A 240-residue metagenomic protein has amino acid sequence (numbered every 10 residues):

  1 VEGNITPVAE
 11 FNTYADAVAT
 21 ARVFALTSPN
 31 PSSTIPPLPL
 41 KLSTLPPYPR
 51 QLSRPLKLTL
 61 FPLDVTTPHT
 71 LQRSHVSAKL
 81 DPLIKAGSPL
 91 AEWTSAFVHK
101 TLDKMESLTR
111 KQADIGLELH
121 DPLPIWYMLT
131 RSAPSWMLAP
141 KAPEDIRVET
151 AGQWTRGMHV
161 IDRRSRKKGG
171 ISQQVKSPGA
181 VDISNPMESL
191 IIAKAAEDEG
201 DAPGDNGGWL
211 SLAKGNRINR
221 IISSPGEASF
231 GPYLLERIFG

Functional and structural regions predicted by a protein language model:
V1, L26, L63-D64: Fold-independent oxyanion-binding glycine-rich loops and adjacent beta-strand/coil segments at enzyme active sites
V1-P7: Class I SAM-dependent methyltransferase SAM-binding "motif I" and its flanking Rossmann-like core
P7-N30: Conserved, well-structured core segments that form the ligand-binding/active-site neighborhood of functional domains
Y14, S33-G240: Conformational coupling and interaction surfaces
